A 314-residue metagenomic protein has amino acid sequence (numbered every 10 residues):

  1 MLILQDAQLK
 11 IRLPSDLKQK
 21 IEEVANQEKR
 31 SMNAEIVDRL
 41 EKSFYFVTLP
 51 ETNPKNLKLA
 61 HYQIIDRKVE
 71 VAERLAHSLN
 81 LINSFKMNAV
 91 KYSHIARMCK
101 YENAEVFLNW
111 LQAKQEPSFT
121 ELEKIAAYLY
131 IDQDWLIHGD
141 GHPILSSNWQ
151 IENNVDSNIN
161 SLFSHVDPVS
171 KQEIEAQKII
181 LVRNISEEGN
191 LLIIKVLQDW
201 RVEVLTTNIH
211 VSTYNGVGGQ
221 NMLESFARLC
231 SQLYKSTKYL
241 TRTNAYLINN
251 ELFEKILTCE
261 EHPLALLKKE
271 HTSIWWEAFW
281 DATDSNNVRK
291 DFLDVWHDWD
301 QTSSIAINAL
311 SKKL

Functional and structural regions predicted by a protein language model:
M1-L17, E22-R30: Short Lys/Arg-rich basic patches
M1-L9, L49-I95: A short, Lys/Arg-rich alpha-helix, primarily the initiator
Q8, A96-P117, A126: Recognition helix of helix-turn-helix/homeodomain-like DNA-binding domains that insert into the DNA major groove
I21, Y92-A96, V106-L108, L136: Conserved hydrophobic/aromatic packing and binding residues within compact polymer-binding modules
S31-L49, H142: Short, basic amphipathic alpha-helical segments that act as recognition/interaction helices in nucleic-acid-binding
F119-W135: DNA major-groove recognition helix of helix-turn-helix/homeodomain DNA-binding modules
W135-N153: Short amphipathic recognition helices of helix-turn-helix/homeodomain-type DNA-binding modules
D156-K290: Long, charge-rich C-terminal accessory regions
